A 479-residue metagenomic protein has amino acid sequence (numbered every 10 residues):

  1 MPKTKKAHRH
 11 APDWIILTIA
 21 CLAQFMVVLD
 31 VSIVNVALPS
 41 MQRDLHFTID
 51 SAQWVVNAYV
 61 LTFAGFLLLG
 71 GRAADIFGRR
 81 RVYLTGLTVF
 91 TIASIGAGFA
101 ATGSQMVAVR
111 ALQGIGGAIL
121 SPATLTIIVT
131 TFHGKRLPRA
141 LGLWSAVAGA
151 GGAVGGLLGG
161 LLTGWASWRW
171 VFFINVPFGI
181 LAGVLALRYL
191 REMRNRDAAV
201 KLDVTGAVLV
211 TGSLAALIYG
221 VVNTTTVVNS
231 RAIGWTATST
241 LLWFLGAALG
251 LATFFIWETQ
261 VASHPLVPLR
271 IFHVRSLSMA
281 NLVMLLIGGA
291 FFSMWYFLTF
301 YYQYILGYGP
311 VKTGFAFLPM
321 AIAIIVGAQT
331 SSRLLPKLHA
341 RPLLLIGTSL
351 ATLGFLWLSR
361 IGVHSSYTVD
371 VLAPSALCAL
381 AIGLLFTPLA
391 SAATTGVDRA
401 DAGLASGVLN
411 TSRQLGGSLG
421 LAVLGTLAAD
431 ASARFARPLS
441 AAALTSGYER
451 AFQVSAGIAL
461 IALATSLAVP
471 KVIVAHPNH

Functional and structural regions predicted by a protein language model:
P2-R188, T330-S331, L338, L344 (+4 more regions): Transmembrane-helix bundle of Major Facilitator Superfamily
A7-R9, G183-G212, V227-T236, Q260-R275 (+3 more regions): Flexible interhelical linker loops that connect adjacent transmembrane helices in multi-pass membrane transporters
P12, I16-F63, S167, T205 (+6 more regions): Transmembrane core module of solute transporters
A23, L143-V147, T205, V283 (+1 more regions): Hydrophobic alpha-helical segments of secondary membrane carriers
M41-Q42, A73-A74, L158-A166, V221 (+5 more regions): Interfacial helix-cap and linker-helix signal at transmembrane-aqueous boundaries of multi-pass secondary transporters
F77-V89, A100-A108, L120-T126, F132-L143 (+1 more regions): C-terminal module of multi-pass small-molecule transporters
G151-V184, L202-V210, I218-F244: Helix-loop-helix hairpin linking two adjacent transmembrane segments in secondary transporters
P177-N195, T211-T226, G246-V261, A462-V472: C-terminal membrane-cytosol helix-exit motif in multi-pass small-molecule transporters
